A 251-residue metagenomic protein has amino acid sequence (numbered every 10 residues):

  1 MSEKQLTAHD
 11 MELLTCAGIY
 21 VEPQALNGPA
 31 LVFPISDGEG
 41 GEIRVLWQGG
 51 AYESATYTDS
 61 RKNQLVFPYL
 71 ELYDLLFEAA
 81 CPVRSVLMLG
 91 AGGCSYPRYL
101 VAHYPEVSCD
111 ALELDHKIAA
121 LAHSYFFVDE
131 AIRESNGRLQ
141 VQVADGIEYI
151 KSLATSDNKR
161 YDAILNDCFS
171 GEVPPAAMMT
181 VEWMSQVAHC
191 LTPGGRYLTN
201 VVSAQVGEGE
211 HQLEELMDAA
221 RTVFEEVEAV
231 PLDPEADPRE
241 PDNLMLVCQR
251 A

Functional and structural regions predicted by a protein language model:
M1, T199-V201: N-terminal short leaders/motifs
M1-E71, L75-P82, A102: Rossmann-like AdoMet
D37, A51, H116, G146 (+1 more regions): Residues that form or immediately flank small-molecule/cofactor binding pockets and catalytic motifs
K62-L198, Q205-M217, R221-V223, A236-L246: The AdoMet/dcAdoMet-binding core of the Class I SAM-like
V141, A229-P231: A structural preference for short, hydrophobic beta-strand core positions in alpha/beta folds
V201, P231-L232: Active-site proximal loops enriched in glycine and acidic residues that flank catalytic Cys/His/Asp and coordinate
C248-A251: C-terminal lobe and adjacent flexible extensions of AdoMet/dcAdoMet transferase-like proteins
